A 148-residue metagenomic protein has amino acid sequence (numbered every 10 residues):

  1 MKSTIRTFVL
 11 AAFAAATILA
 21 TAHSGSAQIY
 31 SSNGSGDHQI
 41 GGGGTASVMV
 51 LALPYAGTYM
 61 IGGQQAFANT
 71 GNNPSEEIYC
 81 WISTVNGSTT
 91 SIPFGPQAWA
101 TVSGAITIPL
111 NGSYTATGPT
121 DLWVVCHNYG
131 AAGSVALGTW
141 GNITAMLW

Functional and structural regions predicted by a protein language model:
M1-A12: Bacterial N-terminal signal peptides that target proteins for export
F8, H23-W148: Extracellular jelly-roll beta-sandwich "head" domains, especially the C-terminal globular C1q domain
L10-A20: Bacterial N-terminal signal peptides
